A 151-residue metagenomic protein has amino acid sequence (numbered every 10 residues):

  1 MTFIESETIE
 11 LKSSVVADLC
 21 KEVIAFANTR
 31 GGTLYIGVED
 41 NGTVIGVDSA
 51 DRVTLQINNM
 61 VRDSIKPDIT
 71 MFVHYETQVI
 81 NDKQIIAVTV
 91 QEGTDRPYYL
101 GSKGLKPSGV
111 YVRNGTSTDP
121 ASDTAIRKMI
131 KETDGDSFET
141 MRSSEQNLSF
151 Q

Functional and structural regions predicted by a protein language model:
M1-Q151: Conserved N-terminal catalytic/coupling substructures associated with nucleotide/phosphate chemistry
